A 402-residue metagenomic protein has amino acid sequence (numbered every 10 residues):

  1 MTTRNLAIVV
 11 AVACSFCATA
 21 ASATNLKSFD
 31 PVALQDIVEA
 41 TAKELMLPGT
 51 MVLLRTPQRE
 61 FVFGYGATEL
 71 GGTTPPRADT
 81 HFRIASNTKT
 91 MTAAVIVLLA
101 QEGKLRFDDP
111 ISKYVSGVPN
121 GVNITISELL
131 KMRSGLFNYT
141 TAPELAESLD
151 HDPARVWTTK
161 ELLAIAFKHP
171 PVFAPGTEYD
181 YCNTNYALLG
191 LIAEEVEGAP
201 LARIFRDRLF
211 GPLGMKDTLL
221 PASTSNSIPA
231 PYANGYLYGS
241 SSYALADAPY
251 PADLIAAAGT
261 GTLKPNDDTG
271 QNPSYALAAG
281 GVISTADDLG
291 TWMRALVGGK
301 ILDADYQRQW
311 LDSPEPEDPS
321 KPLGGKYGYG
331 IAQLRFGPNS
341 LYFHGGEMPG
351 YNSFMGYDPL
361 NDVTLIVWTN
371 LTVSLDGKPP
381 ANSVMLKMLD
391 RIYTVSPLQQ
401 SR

Functional and structural regions predicted by a protein language model:
M1-I8: Bacterial N-terminal signal peptides that target proteins for export
V9-C17: Bacterial N-terminal signal peptides
A20-A23: Boundary at the C-terminal end of the N-terminal hydrophobic targeting segment
K27-I84, K104-D109, N339: Short, conserved catalytic-motif segment at the N-terminal edge
E44-G49, G71-L129, F173-T184, L277-G280 (+1 more regions): Short active-site loop at a secondary-structure junction that contains or immediately precedes the catalytic residue(s)
V122-L341: Short, surface-exposed loop or secondary-structure junction motifs that flank catalytic or metal-binding residues
L341-H344, S353-L375: Short, well-ordered beta-strand elements
V373-R402: Short, gly/Ser/Thr-rich active-site loops of penicillin-recognizing serine hydrolases
